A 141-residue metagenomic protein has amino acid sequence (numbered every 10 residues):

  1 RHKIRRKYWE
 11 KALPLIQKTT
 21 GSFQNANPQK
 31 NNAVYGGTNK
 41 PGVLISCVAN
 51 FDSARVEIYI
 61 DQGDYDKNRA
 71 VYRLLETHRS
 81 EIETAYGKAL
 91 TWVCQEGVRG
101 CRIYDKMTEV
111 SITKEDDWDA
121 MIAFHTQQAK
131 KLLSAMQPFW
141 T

Functional and structural regions predicted by a protein language model:
R1-E109: Polyanion-binding interface signature
L74-A85, E109-T141: Ampiphathic alpha-helical segments that act as solvent-exposed interaction surfaces
